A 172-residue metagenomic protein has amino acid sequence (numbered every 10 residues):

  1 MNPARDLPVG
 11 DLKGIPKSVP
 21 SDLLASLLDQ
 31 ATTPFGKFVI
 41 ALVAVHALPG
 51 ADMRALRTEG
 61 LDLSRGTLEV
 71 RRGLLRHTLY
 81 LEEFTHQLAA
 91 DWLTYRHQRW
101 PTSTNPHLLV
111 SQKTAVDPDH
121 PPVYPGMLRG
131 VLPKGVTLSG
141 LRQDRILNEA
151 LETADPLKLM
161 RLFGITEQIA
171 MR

Functional and structural regions predicted by a protein language model:
M1-R5, A47-A51: N-terminal DNA-binding recognition helix of tyrosine site-specific recombinases/integrases
N2-L28, V70-R72, S111-D117: Flexible interdomain linker/hinge and immediately adjacent N-terminus of the catalytic tyrosine-recombinase domain
S18, R72, P156, F163-R172: Catalytic-site neighborhood detector that most strongly recognizes the C-terminal catalytic loop/helix of tyrosine
V19-G50, R142-Q143: Basic, Lys/Arg- and aromatic-enriched nucleic-acid-binding interface segment
H46, P121-R161, I165: Short, basic (Lys/Arg/His-rich) helix/loop patches that form interaction surfaces in the mid-to-C-terminal regions
A51, A55-A90: Conserved tyrosine-mediated DNA breakage-rejoining catalytic core shared by Y-recombinases
E82-V136: Active-site/catalytic core of tyrosine-dependent DNA strand-transfer enzymes
